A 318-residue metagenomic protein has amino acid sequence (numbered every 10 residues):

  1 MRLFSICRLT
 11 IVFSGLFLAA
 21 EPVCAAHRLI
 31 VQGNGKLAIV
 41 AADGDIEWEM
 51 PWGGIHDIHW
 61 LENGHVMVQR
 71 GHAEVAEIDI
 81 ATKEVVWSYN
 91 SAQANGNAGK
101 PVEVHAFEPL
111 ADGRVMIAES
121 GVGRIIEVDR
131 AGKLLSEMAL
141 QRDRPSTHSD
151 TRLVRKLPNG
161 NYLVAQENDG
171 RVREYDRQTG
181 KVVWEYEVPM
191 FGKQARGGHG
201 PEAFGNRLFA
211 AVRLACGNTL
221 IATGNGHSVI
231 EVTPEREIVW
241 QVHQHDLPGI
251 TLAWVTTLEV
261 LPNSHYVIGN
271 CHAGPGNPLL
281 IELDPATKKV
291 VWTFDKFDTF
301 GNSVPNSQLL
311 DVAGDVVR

Functional and structural regions predicted by a protein language model:
M1-I6: N-terminal secretory signal peptides that target proteins for export/translocation
C7-A20: Bacterial N-terminal signal peptides
C24-R318: Histidine-/acidic-rich catalytic cores in large beta-rich domains
